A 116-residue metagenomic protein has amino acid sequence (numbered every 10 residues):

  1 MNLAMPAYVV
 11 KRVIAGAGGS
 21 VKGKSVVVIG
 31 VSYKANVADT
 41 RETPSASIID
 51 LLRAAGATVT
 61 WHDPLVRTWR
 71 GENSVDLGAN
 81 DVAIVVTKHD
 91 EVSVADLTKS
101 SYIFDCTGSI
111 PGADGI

Functional and structural regions predicted by a protein language model:
M1-I116: Structural/interface elements that position substrates and couple domains in central-metabolism enzymes
